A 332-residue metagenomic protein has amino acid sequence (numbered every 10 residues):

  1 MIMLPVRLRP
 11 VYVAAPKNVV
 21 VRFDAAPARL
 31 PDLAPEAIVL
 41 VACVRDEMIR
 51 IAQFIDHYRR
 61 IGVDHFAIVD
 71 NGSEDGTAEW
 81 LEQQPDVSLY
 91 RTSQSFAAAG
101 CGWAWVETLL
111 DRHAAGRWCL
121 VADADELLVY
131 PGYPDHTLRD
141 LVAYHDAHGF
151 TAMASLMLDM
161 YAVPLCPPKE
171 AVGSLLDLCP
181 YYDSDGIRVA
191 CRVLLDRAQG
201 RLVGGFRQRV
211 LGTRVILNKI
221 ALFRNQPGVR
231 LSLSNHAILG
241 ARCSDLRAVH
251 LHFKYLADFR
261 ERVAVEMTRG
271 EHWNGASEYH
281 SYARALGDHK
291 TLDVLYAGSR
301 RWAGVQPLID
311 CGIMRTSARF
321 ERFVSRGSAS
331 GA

Functional and structural regions predicted by a protein language model:
M1-D56: N-proximal low-complexity "stem/linker" segments adjacent to membrane-targeting elements
I2-A14, G132-A332: Catalytic-site signature of metal-activated, phosphate-bearing donor transferases, centered on the GT-A/GT-A-like
R45, N71-E74, Q84-D86, T92-S95 (+4 more regions): An acidic- and aromatic-residue-enriched active-site/binding cleft used to recognize and process polar
D56-D64: Short, acidic, metal-binding catalytic loop of nucleotide-sugar glycosyltransferases
D64, R117, T151: Short acidic/polar active-site loop segments enriched in Thr and Asp
D64-G72: Short beta-strand/loop segment that forms part of the nucleotide-sugar
G76-V121, V129-D135: Active-site-proximal specificity loops/subdomain of glycosyltransferases
